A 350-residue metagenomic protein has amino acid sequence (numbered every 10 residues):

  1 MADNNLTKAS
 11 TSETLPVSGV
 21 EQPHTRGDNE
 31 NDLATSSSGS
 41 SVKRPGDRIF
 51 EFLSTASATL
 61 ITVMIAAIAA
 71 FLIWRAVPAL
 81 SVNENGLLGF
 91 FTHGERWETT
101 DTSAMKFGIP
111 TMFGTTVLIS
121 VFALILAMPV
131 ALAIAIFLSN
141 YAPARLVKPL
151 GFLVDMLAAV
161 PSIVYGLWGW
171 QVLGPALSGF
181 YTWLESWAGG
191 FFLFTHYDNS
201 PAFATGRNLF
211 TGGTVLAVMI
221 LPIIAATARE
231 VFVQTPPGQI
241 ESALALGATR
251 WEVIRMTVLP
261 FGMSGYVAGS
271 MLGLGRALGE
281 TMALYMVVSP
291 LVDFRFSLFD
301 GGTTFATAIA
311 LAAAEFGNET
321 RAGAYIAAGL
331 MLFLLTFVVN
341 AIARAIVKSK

Functional and structural regions predicted by a protein language model:
M1-S57, A343-K350: Transmembrane alpha-helical segments of polytopic membrane transport and secretion proteins
L15, R229-V233, P237, A313-K350: C-terminal transmembrane helix and the adjacent membrane-cytosol boundary/short C-terminal tail of inner/organellar
S36-L53, W74-A123, P143, A202 (+1 more regions): Periplasmic/extracellular loop-to-transmembrane helix junction in inner-membrane transport proteins
V82-P110, Y165-V218: Membrane-interfacial helix termini and adjacent extracytoplasmic/periplasmic loops of multi-pass transporters
P110, G114, L118-L126, V130 (+4 more regions): Hydrophobic alpha-helical transmembrane segments of multipass integral membrane proteins, especially permease/channel
A123-V154, A343-K348: Transmembrane-helix boundary motif in ABC transporter permease subunits
L153-M156, V160, V164, I224-V231 (+3 more regions): Transmembrane alpha-helices
S200-A202, L284-F333: Interhelical loop and adjacent transmembrane-helix boundary motif in polytopic membrane transport permeases
